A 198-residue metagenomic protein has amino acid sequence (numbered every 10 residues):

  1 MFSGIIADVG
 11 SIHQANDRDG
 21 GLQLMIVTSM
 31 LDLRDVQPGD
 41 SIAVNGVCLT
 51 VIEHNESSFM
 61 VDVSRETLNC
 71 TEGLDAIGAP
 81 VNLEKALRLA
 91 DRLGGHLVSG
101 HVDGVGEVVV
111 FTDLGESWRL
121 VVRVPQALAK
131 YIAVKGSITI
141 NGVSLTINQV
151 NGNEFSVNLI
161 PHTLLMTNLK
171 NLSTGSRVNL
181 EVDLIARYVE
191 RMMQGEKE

Functional and structural regions predicted by a protein language model:
M1-E198: Conserved loop->alpha-helix
